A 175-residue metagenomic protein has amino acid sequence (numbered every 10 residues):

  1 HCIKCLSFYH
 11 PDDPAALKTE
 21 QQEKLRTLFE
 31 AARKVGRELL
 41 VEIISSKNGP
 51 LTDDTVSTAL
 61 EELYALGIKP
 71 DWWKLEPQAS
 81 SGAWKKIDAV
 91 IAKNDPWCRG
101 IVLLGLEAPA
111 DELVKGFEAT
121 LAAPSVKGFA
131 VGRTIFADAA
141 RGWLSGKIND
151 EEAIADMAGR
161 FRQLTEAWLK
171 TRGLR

Functional and structural regions predicted by a protein language model:
H1-I3, Y9-E38, S45-K85, A89-W97 (+2 more regions): Alpha/beta enzyme core
F8-Y9, F136: Short connector loops/turns at beta-strand edges and beta->alpha or beta->beta junctions
E76-L174: Catalytic-face loop-and-helix region of soluble metabolic enzyme cores
